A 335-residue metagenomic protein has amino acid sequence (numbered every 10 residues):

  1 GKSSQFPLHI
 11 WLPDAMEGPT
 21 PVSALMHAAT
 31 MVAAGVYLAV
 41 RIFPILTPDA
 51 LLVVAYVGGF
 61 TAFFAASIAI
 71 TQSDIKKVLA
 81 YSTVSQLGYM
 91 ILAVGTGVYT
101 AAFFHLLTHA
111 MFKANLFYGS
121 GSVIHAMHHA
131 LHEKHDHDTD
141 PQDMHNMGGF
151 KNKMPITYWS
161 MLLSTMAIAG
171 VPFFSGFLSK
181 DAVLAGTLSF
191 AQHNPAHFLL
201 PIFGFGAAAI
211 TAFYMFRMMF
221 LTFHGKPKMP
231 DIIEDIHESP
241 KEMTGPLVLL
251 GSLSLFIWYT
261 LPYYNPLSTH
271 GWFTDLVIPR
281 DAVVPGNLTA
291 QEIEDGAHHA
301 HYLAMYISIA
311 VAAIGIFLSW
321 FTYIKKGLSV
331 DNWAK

Functional and structural regions predicted by a protein language model:
G1-E242, L253, Y259: Hydrophobic transmembrane alpha-helices and their helix-loop junctions in integral membrane proteins
H137-D140, M144-Y158, R217-A312, L318-K335: Cytoplasmic/organellar membrane-interface segments at the starts of transmembrane helices in multi-pass inner-membrane
